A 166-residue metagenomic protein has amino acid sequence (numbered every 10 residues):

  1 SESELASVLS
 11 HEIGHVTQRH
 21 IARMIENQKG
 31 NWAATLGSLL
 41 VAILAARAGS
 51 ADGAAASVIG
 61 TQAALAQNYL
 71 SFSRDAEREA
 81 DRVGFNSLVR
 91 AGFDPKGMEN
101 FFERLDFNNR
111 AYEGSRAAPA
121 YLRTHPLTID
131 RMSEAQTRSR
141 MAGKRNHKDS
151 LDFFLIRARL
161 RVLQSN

Functional and structural regions predicted by a protein language model:
S1-S7, L70-D75: Short pre-active-site segment immediately N-terminal to the catalytic Zn-binding motif
E2-T17, G37: Short alpha-helix carrying the canonical HExxH Zn2+-binding catalytic motif
V8-H11, L40, A80, L127: Buried hydrophobic packing residues in well-ordered domains
H11, H15, H20, P119 (+1 more regions): Histidine-centered active-site/metal-ligand motif
I13-G30, A48: Catalytic Zn2+-binding segment of zinc metalloproteases
I25-A33, G37, A55-A56, G92-F102: Acidic/histidine metal-binding catalytic segments
W32-A48, D52, A56-N68: Membrane-active amphipathic alpha-helices enriched in small hydrophobic residues
A64-N68, S73-N166: Extracytoplasmic and endomembrane cell-envelope/extracellular-matrix remodeling and assembly machinery
